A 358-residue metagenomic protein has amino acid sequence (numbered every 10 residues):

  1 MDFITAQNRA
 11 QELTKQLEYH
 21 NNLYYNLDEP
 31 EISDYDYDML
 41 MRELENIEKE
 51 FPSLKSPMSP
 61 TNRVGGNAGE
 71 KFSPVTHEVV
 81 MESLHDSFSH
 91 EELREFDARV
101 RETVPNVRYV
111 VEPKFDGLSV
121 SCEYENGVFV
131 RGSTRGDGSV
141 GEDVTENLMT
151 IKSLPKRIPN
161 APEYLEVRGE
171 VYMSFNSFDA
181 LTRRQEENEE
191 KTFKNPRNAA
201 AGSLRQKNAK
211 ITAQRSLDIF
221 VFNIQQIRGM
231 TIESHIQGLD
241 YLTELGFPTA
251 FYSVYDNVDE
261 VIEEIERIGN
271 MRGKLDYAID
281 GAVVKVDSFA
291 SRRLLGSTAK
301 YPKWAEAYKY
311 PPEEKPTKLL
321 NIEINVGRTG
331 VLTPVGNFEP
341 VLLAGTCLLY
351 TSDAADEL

Functional and structural regions predicted by a protein language model:
M1-S352: RNA/tRNA-interacting regions in translation and RNA-turnover enzymes
D353-L358: A short, hydrophobic C-terminal helix/tail in secreted or cell-surface proteins
